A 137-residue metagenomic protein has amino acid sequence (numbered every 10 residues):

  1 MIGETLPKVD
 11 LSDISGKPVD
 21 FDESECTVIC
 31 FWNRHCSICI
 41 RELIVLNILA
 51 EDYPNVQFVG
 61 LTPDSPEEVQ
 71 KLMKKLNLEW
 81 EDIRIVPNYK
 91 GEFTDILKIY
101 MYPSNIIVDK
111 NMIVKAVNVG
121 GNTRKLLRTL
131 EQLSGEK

Functional and structural regions predicted by a protein language model:
M1-V19: N-terminal "domain-start" segment that seeds a small globular fold
K8, N55, E79-D82: A generic structural signal for alpha->beta connector loops
S12, D82-Y89: Short acidic-hydrophobic, aromatic-tinged amphipathic segments that line or gate anion-handling sites
P18-I40, L46: Short active-site neighborhood of thiol/selenol oxidoreductases, capturing the structured segment around
E23, K75-L78, P87-E131: Thiol/disulfide oxidoreductase modules built on the thioredoxin-like
C30, Q57-L61, D82-R84: Structural recognition of the beta-strand scaffold that forms the well-ordered cores of secreted hydrolase catalytic
F31-N33, L61-P63, K110: Cofactor-binding loop segments of dinucleotide-utilizing enzymes, especially the Rossmann-like FAD- and NAD(P)+-binding
I40-N77, Y89-D95: Structural microenvironment flanking redox-active thiols in thiol-disulfide oxidoreductases
